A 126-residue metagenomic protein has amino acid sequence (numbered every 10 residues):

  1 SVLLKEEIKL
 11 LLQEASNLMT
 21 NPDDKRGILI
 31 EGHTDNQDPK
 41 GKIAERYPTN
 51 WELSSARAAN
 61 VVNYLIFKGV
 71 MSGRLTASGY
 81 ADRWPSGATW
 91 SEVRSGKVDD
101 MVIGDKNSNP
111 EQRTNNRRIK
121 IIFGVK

Functional and structural regions predicted by a protein language model:
S1-D23, H33-K126: Periplasmic OmpA-like peptidoglycan-binding domain that tethers envelope proteins to the cell wall
